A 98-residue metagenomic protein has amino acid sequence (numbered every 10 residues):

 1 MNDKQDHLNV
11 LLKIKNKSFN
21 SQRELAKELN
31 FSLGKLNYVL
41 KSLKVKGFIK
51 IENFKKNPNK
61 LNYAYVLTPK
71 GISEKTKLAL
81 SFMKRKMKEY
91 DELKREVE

Functional and structural regions predicted by a protein language model:
M1-D6, S21, E52-T76: Short, cationic-aromatic polyanion-contact patches
Q5-S18: Short amphipathic alpha-helical interface segments
R23, G34: Key DNA-contact positions within bacterial/archaeal DNA-binding proteins
K27, K44: Alpha-helical residues within the helix-turn-helix
E74-E98: Amphipathic alpha-helical dimerization/coiled-coil segments that flank or bridge DNA-binding/regulatory modules
